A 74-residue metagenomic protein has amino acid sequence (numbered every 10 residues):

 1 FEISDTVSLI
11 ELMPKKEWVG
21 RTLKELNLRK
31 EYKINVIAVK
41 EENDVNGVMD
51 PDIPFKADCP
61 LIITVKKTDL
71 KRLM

Functional and structural regions predicted by a protein language model:
F1-W18: Flexible, Lys/Arg-rich cytosolic regulatory linkers and terminal tails that connect or flank
G20-M74: Cytosolic Rossmann-like ligand/nucleotide-binding regulatory domains
